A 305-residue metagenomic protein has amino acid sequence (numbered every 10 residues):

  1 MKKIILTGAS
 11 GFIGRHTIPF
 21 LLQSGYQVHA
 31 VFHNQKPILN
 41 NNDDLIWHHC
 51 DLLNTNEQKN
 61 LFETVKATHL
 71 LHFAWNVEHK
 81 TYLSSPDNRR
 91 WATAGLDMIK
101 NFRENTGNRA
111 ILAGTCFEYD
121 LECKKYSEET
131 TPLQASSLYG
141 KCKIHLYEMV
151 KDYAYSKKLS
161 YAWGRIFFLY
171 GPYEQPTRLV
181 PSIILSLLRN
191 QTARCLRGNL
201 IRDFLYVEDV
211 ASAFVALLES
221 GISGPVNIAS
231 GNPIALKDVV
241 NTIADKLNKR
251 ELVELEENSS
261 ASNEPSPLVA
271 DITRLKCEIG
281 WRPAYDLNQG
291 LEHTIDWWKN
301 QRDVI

Functional and structural regions predicted by a protein language model:
I4-S24: N-terminal Rossmann NAD(P)H-binding glycine-rich loop of SDR-like oxidoreductase domains
V31-K36, L52: N-terminal Rossmann-fold cofactor-binding loop
D43-N54: Rossmann-fold cofactor-recognition segment
L52-R90: NAD(P)H-binding glycine-rich loop region in Rossmannoid oxidoreductase-like domains and their noncatalytic homologs
H72, L96-L138: Conserved Rossmann-fold NAD(P)-dependent oxidoreductase catalytic core, especially the SDR/UDP-sugar
K124, E148-R202, V207-A211, V215-L218 (+1 more regions): NAD(P)-dependent short-chain dehydrogenase/reductase
L138, C142-H145: Active-site helix of classical SDR
Q191-I305: C-terminal substrate-binding subdomain of Rossmann-fold SDR/epimerase-dehydratase oxidoreductases
